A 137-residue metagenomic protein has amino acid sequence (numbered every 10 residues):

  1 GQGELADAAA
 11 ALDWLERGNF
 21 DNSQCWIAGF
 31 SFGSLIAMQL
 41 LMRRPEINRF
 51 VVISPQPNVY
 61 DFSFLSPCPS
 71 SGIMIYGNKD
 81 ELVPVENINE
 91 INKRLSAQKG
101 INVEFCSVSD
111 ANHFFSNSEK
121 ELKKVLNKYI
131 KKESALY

Functional and structural regions predicted by a protein language model:
G1-G18: Alpha/beta-hydrolase active-site loop
A28-A37: Gly/Ala-rich beta-loop-alpha elbow adjacent to hydrolase catalytic centers
V51-Y60: Active-site nucleophile loop of the alpha/beta-hydrolase fold
C68, M74-Y76, D80: Short beta-strand/loop motif that positions the catalytic acidic residue of the alpha/beta-hydrolase fold
S70, P84-R94: Short alpha-helix in the alpha/beta-hydrolase fold that links the catalytic acid
K79-V83, H113-F114: Acidic catalytic loop of the alpha/beta-hydrolase fold
K93-F114: Catalytic histidine neighborhood in serine/cysteine hydrolases with alpha/beta-hydrolase-type architecture
S116-Y129: Post-His helix in hydrolase/transferase enzymes
